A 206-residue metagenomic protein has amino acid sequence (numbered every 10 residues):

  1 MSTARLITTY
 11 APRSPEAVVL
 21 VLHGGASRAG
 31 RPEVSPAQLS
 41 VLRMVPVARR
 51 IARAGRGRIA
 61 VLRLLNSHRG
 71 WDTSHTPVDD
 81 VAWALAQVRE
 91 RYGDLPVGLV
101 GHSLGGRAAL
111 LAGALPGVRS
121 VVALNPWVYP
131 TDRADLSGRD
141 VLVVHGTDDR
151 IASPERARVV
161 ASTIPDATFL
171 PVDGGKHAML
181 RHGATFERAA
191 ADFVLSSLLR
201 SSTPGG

Functional and structural regions predicted by a protein language model:
S2-R56: Short, surface-exposed "cap/lid" segments of acyl-processing enzymes
V34, S153-S162: Short alpha-helix in the alpha/beta-hydrolase fold that links the catalytic acid
W71-R91: Alpha/beta-hydrolase active-site loop
V100-A109: Gly/Ala-rich beta-loop-alpha elbow adjacent to hydrolase catalytic centers
A123-P130, G175: Active-site nucleophile loop of the alpha/beta-hydrolase fold
S137-G138, L142-D149: Short beta-strand/loop motif that positions the catalytic acidic residue of the alpha/beta-hydrolase fold
A167-G206: C-terminal catalytic histidine-bearing segment of alpha/beta-hydrolase fold enzymes
